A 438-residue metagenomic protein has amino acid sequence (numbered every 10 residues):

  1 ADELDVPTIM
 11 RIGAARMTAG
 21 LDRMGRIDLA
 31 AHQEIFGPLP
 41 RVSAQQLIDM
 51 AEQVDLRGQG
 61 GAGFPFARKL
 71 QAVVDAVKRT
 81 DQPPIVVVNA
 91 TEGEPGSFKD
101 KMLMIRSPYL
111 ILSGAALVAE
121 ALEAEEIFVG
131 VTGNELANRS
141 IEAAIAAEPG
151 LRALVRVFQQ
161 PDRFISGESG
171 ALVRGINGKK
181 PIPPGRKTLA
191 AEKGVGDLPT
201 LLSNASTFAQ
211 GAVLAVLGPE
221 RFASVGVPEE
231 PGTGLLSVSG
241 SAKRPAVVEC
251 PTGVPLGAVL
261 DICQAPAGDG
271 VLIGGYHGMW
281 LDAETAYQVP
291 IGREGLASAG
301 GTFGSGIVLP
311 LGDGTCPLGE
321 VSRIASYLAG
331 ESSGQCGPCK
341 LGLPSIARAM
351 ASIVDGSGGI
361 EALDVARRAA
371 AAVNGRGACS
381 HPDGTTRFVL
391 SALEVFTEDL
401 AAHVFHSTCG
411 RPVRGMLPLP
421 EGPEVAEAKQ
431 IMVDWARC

Functional and structural regions predicted by a protein language model:
A1, I35-M50, V77, Q82-P84 (+7 more regions): Ferredoxin-type iron-sulfur electron-transfer modules in oxidoreductases and energy-metabolism complexes
A1, Q82, G133-T252, C263-P266: Hydrophobic alpha-helical positions that pack around
A1-K180, D434-A436: Iron-sulfur-cluster electron-transfer modules
A62, A67-L70, S97-D100, R139-A144 (+8 more regions): Short acidic, glycine/serine/threonine-rich loops at helix termini
K69, E125-I127, Q264-Y276: Short loop-to-beta-strand transition segments
L112-V118, P251-A267: Short amphipathic, charge-patterned alpha-helical segments
A121-F128, S241-R244, E331-S332: Short, surface-exposed connector motifs at secondary-structure boundaries
P231-R244, C250, L256, P418-C438: C-terminal accessory/binding modules appended to enzymatic or scaffolding proteins
